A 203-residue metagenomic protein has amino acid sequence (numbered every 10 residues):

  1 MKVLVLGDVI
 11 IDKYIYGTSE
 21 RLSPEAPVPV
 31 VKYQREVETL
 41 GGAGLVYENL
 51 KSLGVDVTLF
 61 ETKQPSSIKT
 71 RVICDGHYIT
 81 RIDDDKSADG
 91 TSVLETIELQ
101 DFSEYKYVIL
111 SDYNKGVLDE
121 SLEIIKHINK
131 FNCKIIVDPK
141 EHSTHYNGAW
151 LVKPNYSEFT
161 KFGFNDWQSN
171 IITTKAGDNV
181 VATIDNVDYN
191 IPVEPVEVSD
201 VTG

Functional and structural regions predicted by a protein language model:
M1-E20, R35-E197, V201-T202: Ribokinase/PfkB-type carbohydrate-kinase core domain
P27-Q34: Divalent-cation-assisted or electrostatically stabilized phosphate/pyrophosphate-binding catalytic cores
